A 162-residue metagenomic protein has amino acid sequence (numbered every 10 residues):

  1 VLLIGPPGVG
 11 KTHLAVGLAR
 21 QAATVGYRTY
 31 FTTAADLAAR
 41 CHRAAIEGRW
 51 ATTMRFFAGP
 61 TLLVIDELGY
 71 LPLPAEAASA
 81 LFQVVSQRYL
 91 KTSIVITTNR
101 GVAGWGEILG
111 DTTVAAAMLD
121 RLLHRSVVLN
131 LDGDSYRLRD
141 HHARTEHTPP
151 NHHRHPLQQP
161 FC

Functional and structural regions predicted by a protein language model:
V1-L2, L62: Residue-level preference for the first positions of well-ordered beta-strands
L2-Y27: Walker A/P-loop
R28-T32, D36-L62, L68-C162: Replace "adjacent to P-loop NTPase cores in ATP/GTP-dependent enzymes" with "adjacent to NTP-binding cores
